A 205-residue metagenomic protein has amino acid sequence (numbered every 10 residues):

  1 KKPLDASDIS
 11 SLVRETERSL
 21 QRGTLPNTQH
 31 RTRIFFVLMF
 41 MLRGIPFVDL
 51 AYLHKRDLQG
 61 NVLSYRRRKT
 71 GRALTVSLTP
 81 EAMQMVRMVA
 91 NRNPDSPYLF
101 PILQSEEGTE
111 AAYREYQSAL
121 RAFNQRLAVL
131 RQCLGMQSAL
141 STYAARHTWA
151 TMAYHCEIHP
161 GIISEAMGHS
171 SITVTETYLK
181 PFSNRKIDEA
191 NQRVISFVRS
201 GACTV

Functional and structural regions predicted by a protein language model:
K1-E15, R72-T79, P94-P97: DNA breakage-rejoining catalytic core of tyrosine-based enzymes
K1-F47: Basic, Lys/Arg- and aromatic-enriched nucleic-acid-binding interface segment
R18-N27, D95, N124-E165: Short, basic (Lys/Arg/His-rich) helix/loop patches that form interaction surfaces in the mid-to-C-terminal regions
L42, Y52-M88: Conserved tyrosine-mediated DNA breakage-rejoining catalytic core shared by Y-recombinases
R56-V62, Q137-S138, I158-T177, V205: Short, polar N-cap/turn motifs at the start of nucleic acid-interacting alpha helices
R67-G71, E106, M167-Q192: Catalytic-site neighborhood detector that most strongly recognizes the C-terminal catalytic loop/helix of tyrosine
T75-P80, M88-V89, K180-V205: DNA/chromatin major-groove-contacting recognition/catalytic segments
P94, I102-E110, R193-V205: C-terminal secondary-structure termini that scaffold catalytic or DNA-interacting sites
